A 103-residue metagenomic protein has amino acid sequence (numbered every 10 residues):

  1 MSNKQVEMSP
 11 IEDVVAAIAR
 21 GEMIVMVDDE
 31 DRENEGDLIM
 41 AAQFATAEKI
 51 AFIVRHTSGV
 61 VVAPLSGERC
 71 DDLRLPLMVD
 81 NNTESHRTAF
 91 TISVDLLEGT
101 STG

Functional and structural regions predicted by a protein language model:
M1-G103: Catalytic domains of riboflavin
